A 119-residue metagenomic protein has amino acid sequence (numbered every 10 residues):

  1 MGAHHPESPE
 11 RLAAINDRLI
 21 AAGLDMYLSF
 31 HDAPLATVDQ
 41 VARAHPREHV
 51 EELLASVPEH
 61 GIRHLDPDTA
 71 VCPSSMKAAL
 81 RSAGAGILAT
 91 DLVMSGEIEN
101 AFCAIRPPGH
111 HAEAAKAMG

Functional and structural regions predicted by a protein language model:
M1-G119: HDAC/HDAC-like amidohydrolase catalytic core signature
